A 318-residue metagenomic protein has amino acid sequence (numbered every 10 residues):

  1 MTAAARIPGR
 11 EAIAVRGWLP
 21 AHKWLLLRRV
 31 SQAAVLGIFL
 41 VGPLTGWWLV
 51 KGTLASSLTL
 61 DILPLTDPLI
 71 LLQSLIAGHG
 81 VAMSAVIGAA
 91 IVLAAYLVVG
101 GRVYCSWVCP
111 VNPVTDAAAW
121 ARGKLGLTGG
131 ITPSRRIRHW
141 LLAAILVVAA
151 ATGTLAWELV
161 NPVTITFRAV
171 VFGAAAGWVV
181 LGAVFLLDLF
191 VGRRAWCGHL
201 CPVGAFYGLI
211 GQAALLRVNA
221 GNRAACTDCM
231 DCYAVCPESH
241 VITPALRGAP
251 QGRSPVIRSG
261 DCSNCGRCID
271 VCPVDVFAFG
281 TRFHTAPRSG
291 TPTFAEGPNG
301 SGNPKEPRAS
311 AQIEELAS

Functional and structural regions predicted by a protein language model:
M1-S263, R267-S318: Non-ligating segments of multi-cofactor redox enzymes
